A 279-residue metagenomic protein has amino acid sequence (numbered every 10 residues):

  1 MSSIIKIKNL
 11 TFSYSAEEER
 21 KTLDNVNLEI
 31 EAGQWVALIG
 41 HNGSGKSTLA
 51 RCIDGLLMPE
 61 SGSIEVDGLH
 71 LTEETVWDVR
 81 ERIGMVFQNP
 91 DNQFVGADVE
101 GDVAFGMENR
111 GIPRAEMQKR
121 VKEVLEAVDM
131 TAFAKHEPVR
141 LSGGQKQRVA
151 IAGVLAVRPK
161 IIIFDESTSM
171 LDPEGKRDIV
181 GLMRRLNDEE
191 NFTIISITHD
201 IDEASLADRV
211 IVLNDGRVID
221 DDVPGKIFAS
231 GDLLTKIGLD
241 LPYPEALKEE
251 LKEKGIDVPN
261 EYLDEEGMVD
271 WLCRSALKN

Functional and structural regions predicted by a protein language model:
I39-H41: The feature captures the beta-strand-to-loop junction immediately N-terminal to the Walker
D54: Helix-to-loop junction immediately C-terminal to a conserved catalytic motif
G62-H70, V79: Conserved ABC transporter NBD signature motif
A115-F133: Conserved ABC ATPase "signature" region
E137-L141, Q145: Conserved ABC ATPase signature
I162-D165: Catalytic Walker B motif of ABC-type/P-loop ATPase nucleotide-binding domains
